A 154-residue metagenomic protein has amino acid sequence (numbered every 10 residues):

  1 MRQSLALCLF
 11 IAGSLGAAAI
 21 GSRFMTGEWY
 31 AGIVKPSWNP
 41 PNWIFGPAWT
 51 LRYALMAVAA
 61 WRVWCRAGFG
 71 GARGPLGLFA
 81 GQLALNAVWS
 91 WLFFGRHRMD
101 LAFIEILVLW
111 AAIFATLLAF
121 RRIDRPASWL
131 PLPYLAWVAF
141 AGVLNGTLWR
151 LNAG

Functional and structural regions predicted by a protein language model:
M1-A12: N-terminal membrane topogenic signal
S14-E28: Alpha-helical transmembrane segments of multi-pass membrane proteins
T26-N39, L151-G154: Membrane-interface helix termini and inter-helical loops of multi-pass transporters
P40-A54, R96-L109: Membrane-interface loop-to-helix entry segments
A54-S90: Helix-adjacent hinge/juxtasegments
W91-L101, W149-G154: Membrane-interface helix caps and helix-loop-helix hairpins in membrane proteins
F93-M99, A115-W129: Membrane-helix boundary connector in multi-pass membrane proteins
P131-W149: Final/C-terminal transmembrane alpha-helix of multipass membrane proteins
